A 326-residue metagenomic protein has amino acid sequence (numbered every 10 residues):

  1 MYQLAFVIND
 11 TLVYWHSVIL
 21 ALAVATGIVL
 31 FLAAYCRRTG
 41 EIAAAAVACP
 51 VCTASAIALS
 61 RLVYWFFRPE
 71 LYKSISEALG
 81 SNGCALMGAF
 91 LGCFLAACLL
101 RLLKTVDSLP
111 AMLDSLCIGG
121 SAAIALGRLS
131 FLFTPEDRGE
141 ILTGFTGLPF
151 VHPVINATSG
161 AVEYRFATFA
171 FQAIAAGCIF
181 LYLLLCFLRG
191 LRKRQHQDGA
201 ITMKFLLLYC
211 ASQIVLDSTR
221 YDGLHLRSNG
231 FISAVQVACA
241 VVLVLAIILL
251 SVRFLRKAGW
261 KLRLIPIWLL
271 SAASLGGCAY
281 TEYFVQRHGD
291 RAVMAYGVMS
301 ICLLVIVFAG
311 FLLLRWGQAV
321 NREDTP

Functional and structural regions predicted by a protein language model:
M1-P326: Hydrophobic, membrane-interfacing alpha helices
